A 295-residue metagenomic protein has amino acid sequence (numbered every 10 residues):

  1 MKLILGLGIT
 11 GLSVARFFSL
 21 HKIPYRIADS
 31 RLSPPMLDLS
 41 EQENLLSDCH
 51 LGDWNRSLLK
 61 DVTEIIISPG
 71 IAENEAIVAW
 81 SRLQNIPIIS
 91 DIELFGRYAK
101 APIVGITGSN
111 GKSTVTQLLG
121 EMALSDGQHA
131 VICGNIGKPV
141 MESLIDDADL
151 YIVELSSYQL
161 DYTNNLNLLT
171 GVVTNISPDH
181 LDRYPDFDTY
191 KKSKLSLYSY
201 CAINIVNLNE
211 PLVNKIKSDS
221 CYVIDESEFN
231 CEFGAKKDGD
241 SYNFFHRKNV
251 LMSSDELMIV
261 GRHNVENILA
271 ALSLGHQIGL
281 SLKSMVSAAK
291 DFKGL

Functional and structural regions predicted by a protein language model:
M1-S90, L94, V260, A270 (+2 more regions): N-terminal leader/targeting and accessory segments in enzymes
L5-L7, P185-D188, C221-L295: Adenine nucleotide phosphate-binding catalytic loops in nucleotide-utilizing enzymes
L7, D29-S30, S109, N135 (+1 more regions): Cofactor-binding loop segments of dinucleotide-utilizing enzymes, especially the Rossmann-like FAD- and NAD(P)+-binding
R16-L20, R56-K60, P69-L208, L212-C221 (+1 more regions): Phosphate-binding loop of NTP-binding sites
P34-P35, R97-Y98, P139-V140, D291-K293: Short secondary-structure capping/turn micro-motifs that flank functional sites
E43-L51, N85-I86, A101, L169 (+1 more regions): Active-site regions of enzymes building and remodeling cell-envelope glycoconjugates
D53, G127, K248-N249: Residue-level detection of beta-strand-connecting loop/turn positions
V62-S68, P102-G108, C231-F244: Short, surface-exposed amphipathic charged segments that create phosphate/polyanion-binding patches used for binding
